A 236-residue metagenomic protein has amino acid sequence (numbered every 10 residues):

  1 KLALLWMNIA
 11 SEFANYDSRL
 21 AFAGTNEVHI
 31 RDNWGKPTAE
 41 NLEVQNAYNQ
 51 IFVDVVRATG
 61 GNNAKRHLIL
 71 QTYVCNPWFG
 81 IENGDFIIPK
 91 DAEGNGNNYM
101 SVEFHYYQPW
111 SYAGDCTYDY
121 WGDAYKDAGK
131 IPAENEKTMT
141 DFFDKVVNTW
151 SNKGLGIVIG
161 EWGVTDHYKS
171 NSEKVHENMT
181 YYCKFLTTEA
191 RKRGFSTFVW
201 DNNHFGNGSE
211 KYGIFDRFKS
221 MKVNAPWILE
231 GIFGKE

Functional and structural regions predicted by a protein language model:
K1-L2, F52, A128, M139 (+2 more regions): Generic hydrophobic, helix-prone segments enriched in Leu/Val/Ile
A3-N135, D144-V164, K192-R193: Active-site region of glycoside hydrolase catalytic domains
Q45-I51, M139-T140, M179-K184: Well-ordered, non-membrane alpha-helical segments in soluble/globular domains
Y106, M139, T149-S151, M179-T180 (+1 more regions): Bulky hydrophobic/aromatic packing residues
K169-E236: Aromatic-rich peripheral "rim/lid" segments of glycoside hydrolase catalytic domains that contact and position glycan
